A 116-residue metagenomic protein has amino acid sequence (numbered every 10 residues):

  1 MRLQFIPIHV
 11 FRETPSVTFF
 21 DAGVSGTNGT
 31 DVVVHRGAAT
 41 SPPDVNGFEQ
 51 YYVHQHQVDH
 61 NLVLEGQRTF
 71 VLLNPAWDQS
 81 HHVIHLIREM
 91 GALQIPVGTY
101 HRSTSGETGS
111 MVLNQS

Functional and structural regions predicted by a protein language model:
M1-R88, E107-S116: Active-site region of the double-stranded beta-helix
M90-S103: Histidine-centered metal-chelating micro-motifs
